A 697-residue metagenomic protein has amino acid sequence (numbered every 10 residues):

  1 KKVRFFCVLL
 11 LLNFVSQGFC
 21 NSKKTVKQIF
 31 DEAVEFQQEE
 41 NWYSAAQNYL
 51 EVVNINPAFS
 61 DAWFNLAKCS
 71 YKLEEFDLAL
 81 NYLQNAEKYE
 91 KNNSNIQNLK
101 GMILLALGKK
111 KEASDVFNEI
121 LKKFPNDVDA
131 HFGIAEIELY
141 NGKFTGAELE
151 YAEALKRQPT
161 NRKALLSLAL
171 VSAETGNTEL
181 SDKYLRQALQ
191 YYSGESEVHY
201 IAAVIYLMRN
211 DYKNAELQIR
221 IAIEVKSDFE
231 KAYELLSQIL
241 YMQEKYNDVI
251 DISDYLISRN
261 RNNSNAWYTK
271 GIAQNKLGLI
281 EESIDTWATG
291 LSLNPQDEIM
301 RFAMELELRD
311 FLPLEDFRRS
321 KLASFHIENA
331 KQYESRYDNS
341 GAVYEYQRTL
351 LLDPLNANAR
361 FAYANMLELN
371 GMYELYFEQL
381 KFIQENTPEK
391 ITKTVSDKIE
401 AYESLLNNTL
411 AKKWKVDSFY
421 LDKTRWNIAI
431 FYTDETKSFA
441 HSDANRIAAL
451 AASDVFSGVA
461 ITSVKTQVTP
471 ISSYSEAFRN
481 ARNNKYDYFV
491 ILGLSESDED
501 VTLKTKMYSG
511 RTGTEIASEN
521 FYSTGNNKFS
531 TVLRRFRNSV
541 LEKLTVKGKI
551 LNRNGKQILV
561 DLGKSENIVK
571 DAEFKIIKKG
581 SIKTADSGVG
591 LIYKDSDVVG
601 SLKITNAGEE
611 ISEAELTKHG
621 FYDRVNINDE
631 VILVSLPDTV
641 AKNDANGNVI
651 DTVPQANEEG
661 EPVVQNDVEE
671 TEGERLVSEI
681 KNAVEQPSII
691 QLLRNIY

Functional and structural regions predicted by a protein language model:
F19-D61, N65, K72-E74, S320: N-terminal leader/linker segments that initiate helical-solenoid repeat arrays
V26-K27, S60-D61, S94-N95, V128-D129 (+8 more regions): Helix-start (N-cap) detector for alpha-helical repeat units in TPR-like alpha-solenoids, especially tetratricopeptide
Q38-N48, K72-N85, A106-E119, Y140-E153 (+7 more regions): Structural signature of tandem alpha-helical TPR/SEL1-like repeats, specifically the intra-repeat loop/turn
I55, Y89-E90, K123-F124, R157 (+7 more regions): Structural marker of alpha-solenoid helical repeat scaffolds
N65, L99, G133, S167 (+7 more regions): Canonical tetratricopeptide repeat
D129-G133, Y140-N210, L217, I221-E224 (+1 more regions): Solenoidal tandem-repeat scaffolds enriched in leucines and small polar residues
R186, L217-R220, D248, D254 (+6 more regions): Surface-exposed, polar/charged interaction patches used for macromolecular assembly or partner binding
